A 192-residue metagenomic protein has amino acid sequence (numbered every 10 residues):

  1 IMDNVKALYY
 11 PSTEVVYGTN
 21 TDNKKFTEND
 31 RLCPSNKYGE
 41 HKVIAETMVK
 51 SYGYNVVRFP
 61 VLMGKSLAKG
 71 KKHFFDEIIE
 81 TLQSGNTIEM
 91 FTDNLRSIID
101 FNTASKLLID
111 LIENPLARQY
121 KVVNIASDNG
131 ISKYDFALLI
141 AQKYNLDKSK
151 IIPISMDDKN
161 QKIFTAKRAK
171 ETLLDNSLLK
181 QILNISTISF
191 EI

Functional and structural regions predicted by a protein language model:
I1-Y9, V43: NAD(P)-cofactor binding segment of oxidoreductase domains
Y9-S12, S35, P60, A126: Active-site beta-alpha turn of Rossmann-fold NAD(P)-dependent dehydrogenases/reductases
V16, T21-V56, V61: Catalytic helix-loop patch of NAD(P)-dependent Rossmann-fold dehydrogenases
N36, R96-I99, I131, L174 (+1 more regions): Residue-level signal for the nucleotide or nucleotide-sugar donor/cofactor binding architecture
T47-R96, F101-T103, I109-D110: NAD(P)-dependent short-chain dehydrogenase/reductase
M90-L95, V123-G130, I182: Glycine-rich Rossmann NAD(P)(H)-binding loop
L107, N114-F164: Mid/C-terminal beta-alpha module of Rossmann-like enzyme folds, strongest in SDR-family dehydrogenases/epimerases
T165-I192: C-terminal amphipathic/interface module of NAD(P)-dependent oxidoreductases and related NAD-binding regulators
